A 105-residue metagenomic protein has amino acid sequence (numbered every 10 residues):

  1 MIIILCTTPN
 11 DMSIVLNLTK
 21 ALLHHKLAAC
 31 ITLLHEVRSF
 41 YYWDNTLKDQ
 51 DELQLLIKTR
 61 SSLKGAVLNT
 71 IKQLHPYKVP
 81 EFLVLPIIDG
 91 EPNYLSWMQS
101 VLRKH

Functional and structural regions predicted by a protein language model:
M1-H105: Positively charged, small/polar-rich N-terminal and surface patches that mediate targeting and assembly and bind
